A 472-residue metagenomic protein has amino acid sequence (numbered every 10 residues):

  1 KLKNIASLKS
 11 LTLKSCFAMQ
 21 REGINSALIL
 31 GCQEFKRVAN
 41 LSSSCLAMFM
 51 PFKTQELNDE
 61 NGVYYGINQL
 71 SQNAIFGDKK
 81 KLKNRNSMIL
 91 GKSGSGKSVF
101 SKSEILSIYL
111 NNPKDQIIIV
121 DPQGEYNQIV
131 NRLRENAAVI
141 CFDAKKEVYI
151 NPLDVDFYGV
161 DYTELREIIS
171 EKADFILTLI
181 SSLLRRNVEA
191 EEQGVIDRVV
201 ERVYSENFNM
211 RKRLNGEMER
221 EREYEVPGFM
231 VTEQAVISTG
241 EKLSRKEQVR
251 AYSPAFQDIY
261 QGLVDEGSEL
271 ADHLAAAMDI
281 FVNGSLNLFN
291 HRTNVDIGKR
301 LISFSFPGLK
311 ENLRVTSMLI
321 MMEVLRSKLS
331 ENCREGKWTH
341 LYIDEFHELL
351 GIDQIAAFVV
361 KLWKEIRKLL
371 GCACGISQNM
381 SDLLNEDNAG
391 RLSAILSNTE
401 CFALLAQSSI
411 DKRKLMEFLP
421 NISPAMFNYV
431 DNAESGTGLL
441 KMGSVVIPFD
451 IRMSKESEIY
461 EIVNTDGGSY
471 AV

Functional and structural regions predicted by a protein language model:
K1-E22: Conserved ASCE P-loop ATPase motor domains encompassing nucleic-acid-directed helicases/translocases
N4, N25-A74, G124-A137, A144-G371 (+3 more regions): P-loop NTPase motor domains
S7, Y109, R367: Anion (oxyanion) recognition and catalysis
A18, P122-Q123, A144-K145, F346 (+3 more regions): Short, ordered loop/turn segments at secondary-structure junctions
A18-T54, K92-S93, E241-L243, L383-V472: C-terminal regions of RecA-like/P-loop NTPase motor modules
E60-D143: Glycine-rich phosphate-binding loop of nucleotide-binding enzymes
I89, I117-V120, S303, H340-Y342 (+3 more regions): Structural recognition of the conserved hydrophobic beta-strand(s) that form the central parallel beta-sheet of P-loop
